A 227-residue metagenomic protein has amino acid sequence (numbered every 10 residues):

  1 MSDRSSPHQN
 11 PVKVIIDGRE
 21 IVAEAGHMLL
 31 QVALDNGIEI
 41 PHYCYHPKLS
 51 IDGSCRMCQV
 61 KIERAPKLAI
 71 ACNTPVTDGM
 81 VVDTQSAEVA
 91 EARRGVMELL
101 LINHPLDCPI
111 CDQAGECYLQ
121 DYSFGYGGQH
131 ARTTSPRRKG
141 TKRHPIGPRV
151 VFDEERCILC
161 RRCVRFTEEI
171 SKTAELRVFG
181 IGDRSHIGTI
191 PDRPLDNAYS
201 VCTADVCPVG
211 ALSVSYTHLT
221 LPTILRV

Functional and structural regions predicted by a protein language model:
S2-V206, G210-V214: Ferredoxin-type iron-sulfur electron-transfer modules and their immediate structural context
T217-T223: Conserved small/polar residues in nucleotide/adenosyl-binding loops
